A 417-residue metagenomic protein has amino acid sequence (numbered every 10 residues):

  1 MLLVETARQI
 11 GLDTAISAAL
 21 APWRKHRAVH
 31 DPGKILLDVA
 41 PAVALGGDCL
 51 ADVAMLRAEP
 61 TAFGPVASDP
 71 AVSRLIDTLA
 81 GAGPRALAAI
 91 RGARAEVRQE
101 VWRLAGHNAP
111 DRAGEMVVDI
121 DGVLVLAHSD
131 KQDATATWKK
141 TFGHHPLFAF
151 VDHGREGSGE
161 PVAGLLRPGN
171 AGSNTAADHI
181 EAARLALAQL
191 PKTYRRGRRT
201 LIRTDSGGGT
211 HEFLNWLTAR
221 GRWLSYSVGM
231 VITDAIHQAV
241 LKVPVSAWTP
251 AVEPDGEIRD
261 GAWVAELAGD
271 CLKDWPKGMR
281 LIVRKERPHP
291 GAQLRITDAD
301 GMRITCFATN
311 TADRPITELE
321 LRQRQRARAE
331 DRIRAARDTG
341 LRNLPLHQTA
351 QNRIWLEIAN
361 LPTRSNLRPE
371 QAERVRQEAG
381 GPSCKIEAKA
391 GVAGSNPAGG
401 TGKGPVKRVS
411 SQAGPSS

Functional and structural regions predicted by a protein language model:
M1-F142, F148-G172, A177-R195, Q371: Dynamic "connector" segments at or just before major functional cores
T6, D38-V39, V53, V72 (+7 more regions): Short, conserved catalytic/metal-binding motifs centered on acidic residues
H26-K34, T297, L346-L356: Structural motif
V53, I316-T349, I354-L367: Short amphipathic alpha-helical "interface-anchor" segments enriched in bulky aromatics
V123-V125, P168-A171, V231-T233, R287-H289 (+5 more regions): Short, glycine-/Ser/Thr-/acidic-enriched flexible segments
A177-A235: Domain-level cores of phosphate- or acyl-group-handling catalytic modules
S227-R337: An anionic, glycine-rich sequence signature occurring as long contiguous blocks
Q371-N396, G400-S417: Short, positively charged low-complexity motifs
